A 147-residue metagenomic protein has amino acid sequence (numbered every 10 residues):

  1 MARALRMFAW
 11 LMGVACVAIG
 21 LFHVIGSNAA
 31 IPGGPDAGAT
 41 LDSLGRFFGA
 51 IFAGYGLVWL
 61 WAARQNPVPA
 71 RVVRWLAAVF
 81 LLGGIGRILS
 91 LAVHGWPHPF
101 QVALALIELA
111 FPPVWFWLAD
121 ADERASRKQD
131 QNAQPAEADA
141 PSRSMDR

Functional and structural regions predicted by a protein language model:
A2-D42: Membrane-helix boundary elements
V14, A18-F22, L41-A63, A78-L82: Core segments of alpha-helical transmembrane spans in multipass integral membrane proteins
P35-D42, W96-I107: Non-cytosolic membrane-interface motifs at loop->transmembrane helix junctions
R64-A78: Loop-to-transmembrane helix junctions at the membrane interface
R74-R87, F111: Hydrophobic alpha-helical membrane segments
I85-V102, D120: Membrane-helix boundary connector in multi-pass membrane proteins
L109-D130: Membrane-water interface at the C-terminal end of transmembrane alpha helices
K128-R147: Short, intrinsically disordered terminal tails adjacent to the first/last structured region
